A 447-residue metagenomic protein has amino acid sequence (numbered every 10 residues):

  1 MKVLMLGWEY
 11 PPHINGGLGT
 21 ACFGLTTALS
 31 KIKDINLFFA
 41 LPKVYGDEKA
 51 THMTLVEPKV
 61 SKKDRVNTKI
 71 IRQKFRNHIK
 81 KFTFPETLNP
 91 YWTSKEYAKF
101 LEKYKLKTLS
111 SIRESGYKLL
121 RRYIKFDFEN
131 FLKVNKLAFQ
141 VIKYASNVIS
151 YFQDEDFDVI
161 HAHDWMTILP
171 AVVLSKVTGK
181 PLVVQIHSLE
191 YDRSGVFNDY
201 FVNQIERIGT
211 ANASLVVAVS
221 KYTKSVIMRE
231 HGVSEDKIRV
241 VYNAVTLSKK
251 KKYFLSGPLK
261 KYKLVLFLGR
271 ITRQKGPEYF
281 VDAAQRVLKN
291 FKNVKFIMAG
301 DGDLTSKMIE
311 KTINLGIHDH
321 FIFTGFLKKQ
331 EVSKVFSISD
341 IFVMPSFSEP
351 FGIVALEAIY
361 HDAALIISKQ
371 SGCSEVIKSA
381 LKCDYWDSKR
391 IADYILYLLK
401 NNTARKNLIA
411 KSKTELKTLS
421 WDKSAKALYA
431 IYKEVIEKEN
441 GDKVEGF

Functional and structural regions predicted by a protein language model:
F38-N147, F152: A conserved catalytic-core segment of Leloir-type glycosyltransferases
V217, P258-A284, I297, I409 (+1 more regions): Conserved donor-binding/catalytic core segment of Leloir-type glycosyltransferases
Y222, A244: Carbohydrate-associated surface elements
K307-L327: Nucleotide-activated donor-binding/catalytic signature segment of Leloir-type glycosyltransferases, i.e., the conserved
F326-L327, K334-S339: Short alpha-helical donor nucleotide-sugar binding micro-motif in glycosyltransferases
F347: Aromatic "clamp/platform" in nucleotide-sugar-dependent glycosyltransferases that forms part of the donor/acceptor
A364-I367: Short hydrophobic beta-strand element within catalytic cores of glycosyltransferases and related nucleotide-activated
A380-K389, Y397-N402: Conserved acidic donor-binding segment of nucleotide-sugar-dependent glycosyltransferases
